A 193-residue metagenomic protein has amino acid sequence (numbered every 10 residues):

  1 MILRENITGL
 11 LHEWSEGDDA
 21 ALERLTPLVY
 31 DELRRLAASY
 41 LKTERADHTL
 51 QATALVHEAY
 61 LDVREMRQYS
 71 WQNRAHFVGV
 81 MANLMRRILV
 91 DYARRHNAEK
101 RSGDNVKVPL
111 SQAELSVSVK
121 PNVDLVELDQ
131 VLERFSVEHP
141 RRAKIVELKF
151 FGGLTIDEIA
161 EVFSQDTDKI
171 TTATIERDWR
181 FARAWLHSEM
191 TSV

Functional and structural regions predicted by a protein language model:
M1-D31, R35, R64: N-terminal module of bacterial RNA polymerase sigma factors
H12-E16, S39-A46, E58-H76: Sigma70-family region 2
Y30, R34, T53-L61, R74-R95: Σ70-family region 2.3-2.4 aromatic/basic alpha-helix that recognizes the −10 promoter and nucleates DNA melting
L33, L115-K144: Amphipathic alpha-helical segment used for protein-protein interaction
S39-K42, R86-D104: Arg/Lys-rich amphipathic alpha helix in sigma70-family domain 2
S136-E158: Short amphipathic alpha helix immediately N-terminal
G152-T174: Helix-turn-helix DNA-binding module
R180-V193: Short, Lys/Arg-enriched C-terminal cap helix and immediately downstream tail that follows
